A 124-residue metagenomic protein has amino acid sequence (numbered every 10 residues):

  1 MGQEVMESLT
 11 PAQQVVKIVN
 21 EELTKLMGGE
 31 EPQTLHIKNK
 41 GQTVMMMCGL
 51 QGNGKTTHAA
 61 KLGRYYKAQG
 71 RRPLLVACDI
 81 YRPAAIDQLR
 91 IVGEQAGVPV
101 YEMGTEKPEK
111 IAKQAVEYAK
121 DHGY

Functional and structural regions predicted by a protein language model:
M1-C78, A85-K120, Y124: Primarily NTPase-proximal linker/entry elements flanking Walker-type ATP/GTP-binding cores
